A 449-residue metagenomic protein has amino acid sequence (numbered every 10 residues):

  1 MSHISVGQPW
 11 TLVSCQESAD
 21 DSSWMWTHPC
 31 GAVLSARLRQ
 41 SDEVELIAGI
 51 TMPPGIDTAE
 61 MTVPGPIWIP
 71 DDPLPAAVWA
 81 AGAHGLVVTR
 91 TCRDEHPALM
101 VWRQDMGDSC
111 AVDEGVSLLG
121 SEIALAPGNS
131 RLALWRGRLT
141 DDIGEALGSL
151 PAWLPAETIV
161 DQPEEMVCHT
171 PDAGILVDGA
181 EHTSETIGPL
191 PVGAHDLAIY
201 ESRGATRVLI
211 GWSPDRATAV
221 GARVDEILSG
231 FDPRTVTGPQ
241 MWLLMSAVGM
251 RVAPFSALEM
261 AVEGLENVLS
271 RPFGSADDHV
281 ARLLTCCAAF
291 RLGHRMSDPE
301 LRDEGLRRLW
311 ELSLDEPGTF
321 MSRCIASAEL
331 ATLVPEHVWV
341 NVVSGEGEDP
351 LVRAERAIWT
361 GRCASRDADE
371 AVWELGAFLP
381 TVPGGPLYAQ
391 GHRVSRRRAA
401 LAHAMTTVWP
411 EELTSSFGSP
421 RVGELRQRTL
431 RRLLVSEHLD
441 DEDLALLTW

Functional and structural regions predicted by a protein language model:
M1-G49, A111-G120: Extended, loop-rich substrate-binding clefts of extracytoplasmic carbohydrate-active enzymes
M25-A32, R39-G82, T206: Acidic (Asp/Glu-rich), glycine- and aromatic
P29, M61, P66, L86-V160 (+1 more regions): Beta-strand-rich recognition/accessory modules
I143-V160, T360-W449: Terminal, non-catalytic domain-edge segments
G144-E165, T206-P239: Low-complexity, Pro/Ser/Thr- and charge-rich linker/hinge segments at domain boundaries
P151, M166-P171, V177-D178: Non-catalytic terminal regions with compositionally biased, polar/charged low complexity
D172-A219: Extended acidic/polar, glycine-enriched regions that form or flank non-catalytic beta-rich accessory modules
A219-S395, L401-P410: Catalytic cores of extracellular degradative/oxidative enzymes
